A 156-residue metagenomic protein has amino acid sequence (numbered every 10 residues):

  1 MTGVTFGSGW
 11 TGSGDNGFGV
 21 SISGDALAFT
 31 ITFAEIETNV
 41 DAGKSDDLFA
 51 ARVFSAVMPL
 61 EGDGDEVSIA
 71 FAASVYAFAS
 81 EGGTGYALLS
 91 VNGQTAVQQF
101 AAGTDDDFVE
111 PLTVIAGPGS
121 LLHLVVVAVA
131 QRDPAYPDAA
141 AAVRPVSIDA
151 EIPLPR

Functional and structural regions predicted by a protein language model:
M1-R156: Mature extracytoplasmic or otherwise solvent-exposed domains
